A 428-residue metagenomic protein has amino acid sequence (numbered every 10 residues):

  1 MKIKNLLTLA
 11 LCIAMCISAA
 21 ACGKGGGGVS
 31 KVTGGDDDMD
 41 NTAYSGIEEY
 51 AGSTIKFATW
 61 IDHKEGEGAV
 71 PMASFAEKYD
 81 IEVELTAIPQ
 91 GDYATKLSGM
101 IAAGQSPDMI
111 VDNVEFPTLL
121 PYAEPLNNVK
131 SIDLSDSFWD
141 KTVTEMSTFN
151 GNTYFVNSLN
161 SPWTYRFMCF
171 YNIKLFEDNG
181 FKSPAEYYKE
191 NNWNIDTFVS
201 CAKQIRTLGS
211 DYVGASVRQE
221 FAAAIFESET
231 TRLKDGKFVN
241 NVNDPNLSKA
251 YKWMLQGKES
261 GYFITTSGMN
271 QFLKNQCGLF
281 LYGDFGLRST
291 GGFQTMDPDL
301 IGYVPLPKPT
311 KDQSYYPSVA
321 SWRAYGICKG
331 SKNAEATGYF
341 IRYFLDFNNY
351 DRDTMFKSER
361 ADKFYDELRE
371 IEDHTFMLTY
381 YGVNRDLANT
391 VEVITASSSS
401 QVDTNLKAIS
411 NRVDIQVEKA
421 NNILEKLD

Functional and structural regions predicted by a protein language model:
M1-T54, L424-D428: Short, low-complexity disordered leader/linker segments with a strong preference for bacterial N-terminal type II
G35-E49, D112-R166, D196, V304: Hinge/lid segment of periplasmic solute-binding proteins
G46, Y50-H63, I81-T86, D108-M109 (+2 more regions): Short, well-ordered beta-strand elements
A73-T142, T148, N179, G278-L279 (+2 more regions): Extracytoplasmic "Venus flytrap"/periplasmic binding protein-like
V83, A334, N348-D428: Conserved C-terminal helix/tail region of periplasmic/extracytoplasmic solute-binding proteins
G151, F293-K357: Extracytoplasmic/periplasmic substrate-recognition and gating elements
N152-C169, E177, N194-V239: Extracytoplasmic/periplasmic solute-binding protein
V199-A202, G236-S267: Glycine-centered hinge/linker elements that transmit conformational signals in sensory and ligand-binding systems
